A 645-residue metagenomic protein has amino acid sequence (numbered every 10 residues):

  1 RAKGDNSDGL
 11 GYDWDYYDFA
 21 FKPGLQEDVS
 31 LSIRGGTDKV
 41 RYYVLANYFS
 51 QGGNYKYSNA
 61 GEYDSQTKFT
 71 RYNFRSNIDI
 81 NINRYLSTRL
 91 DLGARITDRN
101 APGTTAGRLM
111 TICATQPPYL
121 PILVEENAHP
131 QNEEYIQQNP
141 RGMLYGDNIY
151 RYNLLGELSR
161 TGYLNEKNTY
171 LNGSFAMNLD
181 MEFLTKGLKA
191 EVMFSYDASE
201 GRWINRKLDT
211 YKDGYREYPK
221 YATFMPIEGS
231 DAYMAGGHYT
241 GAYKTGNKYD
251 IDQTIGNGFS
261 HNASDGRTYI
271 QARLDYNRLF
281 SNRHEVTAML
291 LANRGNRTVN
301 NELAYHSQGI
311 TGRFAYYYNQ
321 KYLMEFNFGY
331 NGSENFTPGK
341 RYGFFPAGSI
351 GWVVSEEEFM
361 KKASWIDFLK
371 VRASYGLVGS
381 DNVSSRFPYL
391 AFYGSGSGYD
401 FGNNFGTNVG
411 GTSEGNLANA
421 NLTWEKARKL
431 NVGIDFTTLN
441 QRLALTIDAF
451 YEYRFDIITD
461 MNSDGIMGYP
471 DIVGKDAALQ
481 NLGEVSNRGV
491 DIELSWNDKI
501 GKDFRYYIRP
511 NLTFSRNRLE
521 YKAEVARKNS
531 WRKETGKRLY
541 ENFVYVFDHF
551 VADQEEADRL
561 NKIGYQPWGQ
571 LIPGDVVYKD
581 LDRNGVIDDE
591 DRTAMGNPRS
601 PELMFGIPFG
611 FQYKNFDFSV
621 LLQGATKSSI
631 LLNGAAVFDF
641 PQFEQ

Functional and structural regions predicted by a protein language model:
R1-D13, D28-S30, C113-Y152: Acidic, glycine-rich flexible loop segments
R1-G4, T104-I112, Q480, N497-R599 (+1 more regions): Conserved small-residue
R1-Y57, I255-H261, Y276, D558-D575: Residues embedded in well-ordered regular secondary structure
A20, D28-N59, R75-D79, S174 (+4 more regions): Predominantly transmembrane beta-strands of Gram-negative outer membrane beta-barrel pores used for transport
E27, N77-L86, L92-I96, T105 (+4 more regions): Extracellular/periplasmic, surface-exposed regions of secreted and cell-surface proteins
Q51-G93, Y218, A636-D639: Extended hydrophobic/aromatic segments used for targeting, binding, or gating
N81, A315, R505-R509, P598-T626 (+1 more regions): Conserved C-terminal beta-signal and adjacent last beta-strands/turns of outer-membrane beta-barrel proteins
Y152, G156, Y565-P573, A625-Q645: Extracytoplasmic gating/loop element in the C-terminal half of outer-membrane beta-barrel translocons and assembly
